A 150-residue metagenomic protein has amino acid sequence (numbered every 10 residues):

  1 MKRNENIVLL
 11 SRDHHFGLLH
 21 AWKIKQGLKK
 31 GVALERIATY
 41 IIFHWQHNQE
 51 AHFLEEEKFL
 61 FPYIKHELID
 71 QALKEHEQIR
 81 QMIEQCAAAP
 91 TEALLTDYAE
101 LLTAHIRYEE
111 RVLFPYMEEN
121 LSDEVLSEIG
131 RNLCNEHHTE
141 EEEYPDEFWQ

Functional and structural regions predicted by a protein language model:
M1-Q150: Small-residue-biased structural context
